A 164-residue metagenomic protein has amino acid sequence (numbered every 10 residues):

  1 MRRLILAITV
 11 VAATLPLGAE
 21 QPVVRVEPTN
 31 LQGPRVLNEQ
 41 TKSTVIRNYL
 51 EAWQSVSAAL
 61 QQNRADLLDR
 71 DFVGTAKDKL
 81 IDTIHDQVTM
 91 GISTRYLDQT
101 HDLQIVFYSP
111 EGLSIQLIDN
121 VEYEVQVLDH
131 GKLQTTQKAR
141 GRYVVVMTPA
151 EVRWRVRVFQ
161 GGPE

Functional and structural regions predicted by a protein language model:
M1-L31, G161-P163: Amphipathic, hydrophobic N-terminal targeting peptides for secretion and organelle import
E20-G74: Short, low-complexity N-terminal intrinsically disordered segments enriched in polar/charged residues
V36, A65-G112: Short solvent-exposed beta->alpha transition segments
E51, D98, K138-R140: Short solvent-exposed loop/turn micro-motifs enriched in small/polar/acidic residues
W53, A76, Y123-V125: Residue-level detector of secondary-structure transition/capping positions
P110-E164: Exposed beta-sheet edge and beta->alpha loop/turn motif
